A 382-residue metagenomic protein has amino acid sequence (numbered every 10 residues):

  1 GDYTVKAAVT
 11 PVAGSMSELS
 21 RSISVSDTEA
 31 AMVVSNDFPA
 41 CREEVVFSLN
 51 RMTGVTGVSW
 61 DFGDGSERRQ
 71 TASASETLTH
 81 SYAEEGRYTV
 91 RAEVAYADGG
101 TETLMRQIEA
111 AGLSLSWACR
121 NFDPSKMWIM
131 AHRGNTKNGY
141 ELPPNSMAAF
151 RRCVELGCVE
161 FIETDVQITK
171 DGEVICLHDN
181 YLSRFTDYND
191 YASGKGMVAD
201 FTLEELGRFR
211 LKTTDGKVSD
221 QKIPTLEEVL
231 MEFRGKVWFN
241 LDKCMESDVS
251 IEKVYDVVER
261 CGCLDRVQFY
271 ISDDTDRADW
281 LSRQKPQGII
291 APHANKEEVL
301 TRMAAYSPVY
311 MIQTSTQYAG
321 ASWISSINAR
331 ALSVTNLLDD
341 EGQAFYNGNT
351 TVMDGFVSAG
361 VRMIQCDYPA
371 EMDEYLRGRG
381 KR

Functional and structural regions predicted by a protein language model:
G1-M127: Extracellular/lumenal mature domains of secreted and surface-exposed proteins
S26-A30, I108-R382: Phosphate-group recognition and catalysis centered on beta-loop-alpha active-site segments
